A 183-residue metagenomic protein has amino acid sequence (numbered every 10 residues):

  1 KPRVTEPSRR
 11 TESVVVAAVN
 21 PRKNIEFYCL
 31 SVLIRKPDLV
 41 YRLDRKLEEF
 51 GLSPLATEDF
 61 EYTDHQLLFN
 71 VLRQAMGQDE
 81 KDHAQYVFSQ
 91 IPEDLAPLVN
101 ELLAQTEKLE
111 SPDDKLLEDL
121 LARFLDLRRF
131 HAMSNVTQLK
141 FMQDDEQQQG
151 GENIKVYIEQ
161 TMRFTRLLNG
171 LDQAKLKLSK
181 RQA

Functional and structural regions predicted by a protein language model:
K1-E80, N100-E101, Q105, V136: Non-catalytic protein-protein interaction segments used by genome-maintenance enzymes to assemble and couple activities
T11, F69-A183: Bacterial replisome coupling helices
